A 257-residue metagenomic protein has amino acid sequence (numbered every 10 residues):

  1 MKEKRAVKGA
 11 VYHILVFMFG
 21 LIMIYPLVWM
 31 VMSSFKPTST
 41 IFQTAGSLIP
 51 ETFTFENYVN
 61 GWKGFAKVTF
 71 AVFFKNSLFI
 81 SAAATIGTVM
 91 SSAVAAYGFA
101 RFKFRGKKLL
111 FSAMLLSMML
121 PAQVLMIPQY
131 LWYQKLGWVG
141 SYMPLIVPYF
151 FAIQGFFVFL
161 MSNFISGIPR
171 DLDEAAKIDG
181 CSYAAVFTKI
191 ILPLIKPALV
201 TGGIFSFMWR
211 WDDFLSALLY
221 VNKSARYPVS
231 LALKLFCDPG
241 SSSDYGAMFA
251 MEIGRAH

Functional and structural regions predicted by a protein language model:
K2-R255: A structural signal for multi-pass alpha-helical bundles of membrane permease subunits that mediate small-molecule
